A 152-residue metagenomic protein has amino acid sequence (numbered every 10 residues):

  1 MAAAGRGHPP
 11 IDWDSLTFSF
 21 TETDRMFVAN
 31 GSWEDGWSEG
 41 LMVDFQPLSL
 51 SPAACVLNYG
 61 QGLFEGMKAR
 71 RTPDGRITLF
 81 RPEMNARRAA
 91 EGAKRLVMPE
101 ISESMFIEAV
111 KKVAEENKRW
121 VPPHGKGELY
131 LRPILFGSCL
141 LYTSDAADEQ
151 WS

Functional and structural regions predicted by a protein language model:
M1-A2, A86, E91-L141: Extended, highly charged
M1-M42: Short, Gly/Pro- and small/polar-rich lid/capping loops
N30-W37, R70-G75, P82: Short acidic-glycine loop/turn motifs at beta-strand connectors
S38-P52: Short, hydrophobic/aliphatic alpha-helical segments
S49-S51, G137-S144: Phosphate-binding site of ATP-dependent enzymes
A53-E65: Conserved phosphate/anionic-ligand binding catalytic regions in large, soluble enzymes, centered on
G66-R70, I77-R95: Residues forming anionic-ligand binding surfaces in small-molecule and nucleic-acid pockets of primarily soluble enzymes
Y142-S152: Single conserved hydrophobic/aromatic residue that forms the stacking wall/gate of nucleotide- or nucleobase-binding
